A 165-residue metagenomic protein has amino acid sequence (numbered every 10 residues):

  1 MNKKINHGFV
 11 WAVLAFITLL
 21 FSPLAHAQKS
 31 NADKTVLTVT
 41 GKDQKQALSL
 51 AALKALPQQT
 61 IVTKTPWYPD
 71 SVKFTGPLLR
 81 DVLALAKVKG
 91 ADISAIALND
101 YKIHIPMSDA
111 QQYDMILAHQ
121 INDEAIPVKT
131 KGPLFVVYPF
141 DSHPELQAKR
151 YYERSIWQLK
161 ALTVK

Functional and structural regions predicted by a protein language model:
M1-N2, H26-K29: Basic/polar N-terminal segments that are highly enriched at the extreme N-terminus, encompassing both cleavable
N2-V13: Bacterial N-terminal signal peptides that target proteins for export
Q28-K165: N-terminal intrinsically disordered, low-complexity segments enriched in P/E/S/T
